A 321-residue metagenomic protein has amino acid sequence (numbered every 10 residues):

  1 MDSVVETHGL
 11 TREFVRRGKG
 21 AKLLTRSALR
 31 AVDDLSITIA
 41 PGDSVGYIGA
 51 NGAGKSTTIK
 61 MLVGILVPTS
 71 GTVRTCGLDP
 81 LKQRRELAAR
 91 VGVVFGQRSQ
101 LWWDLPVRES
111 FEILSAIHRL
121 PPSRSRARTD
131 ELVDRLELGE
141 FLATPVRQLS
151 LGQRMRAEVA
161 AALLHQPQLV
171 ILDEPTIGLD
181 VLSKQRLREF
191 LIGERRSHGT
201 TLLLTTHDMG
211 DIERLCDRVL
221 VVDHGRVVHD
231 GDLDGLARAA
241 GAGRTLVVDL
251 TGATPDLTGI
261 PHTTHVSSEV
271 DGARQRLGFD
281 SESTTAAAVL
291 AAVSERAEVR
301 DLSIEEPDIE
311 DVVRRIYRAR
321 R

Functional and structural regions predicted by a protein language model:
V63: Helix-to-loop junction immediately C-terminal to a conserved catalytic motif
G71-D79, L87: Conserved ABC transporter NBD signature motif
E112, A116, S123-F141: Conserved ABC ATPase "signature" region
Q166: Conserved catalytic motifs of ABC-family nucleotide-binding domains
V170-E174: Catalytic Walker B motif of ABC-type/P-loop ATPase nucleotide-binding domains
R188-D280: ABC transporter nucleotide-binding domain
